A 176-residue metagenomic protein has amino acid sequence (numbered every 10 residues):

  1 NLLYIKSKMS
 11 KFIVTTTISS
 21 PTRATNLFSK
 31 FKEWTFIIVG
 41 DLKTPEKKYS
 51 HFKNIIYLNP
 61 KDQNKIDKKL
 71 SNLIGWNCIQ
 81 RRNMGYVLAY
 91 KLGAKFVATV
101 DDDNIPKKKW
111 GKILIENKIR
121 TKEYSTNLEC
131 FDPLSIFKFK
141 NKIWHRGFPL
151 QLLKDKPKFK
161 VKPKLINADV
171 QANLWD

Functional and structural regions predicted by a protein language model:
L3-S29: N-proximal low-complexity "stem/linker" segments adjacent to membrane-targeting elements
M9, K32, G93-F96: Short loop/turn motifs at secondary-structure junctions
T15, F28-S29, E33-Y49, Y57-D62: Short beta-strand/loop segment that forms part of the nucleotide-sugar
I18-T22, K43-T44, I105: Short acidic, S/G/P-rich loop/turn micro-motifs used as interaction or catalytic elements
A24-N26, K47-Y49, K108-G111: A short acidic (Asp/Glu
E46-L92: Active-site-proximal specificity loops/subdomain of glycosyltransferases
K69, K107-D176: Conserved catalytic core of nucleotide-sugar-dependent glycosyltransferases
A94-I105: Short beta-strand-to-loop acidic/aromatic patch adjacent to the donor-nucleotide binding site
